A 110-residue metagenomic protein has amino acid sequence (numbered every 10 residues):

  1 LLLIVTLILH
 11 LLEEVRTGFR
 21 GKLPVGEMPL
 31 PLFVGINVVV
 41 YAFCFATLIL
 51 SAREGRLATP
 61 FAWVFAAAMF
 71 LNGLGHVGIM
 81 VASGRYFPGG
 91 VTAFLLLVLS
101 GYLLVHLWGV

Functional and structural regions predicted by a protein language model:
L1, L50-A58, Y102-V110: Helix-coil boundary and interhelical linker segments in multi-pass alpha-helical membrane proteins
L2-L30: Hydrophobic transmembrane helix segments
P24-L30, M80-L95: Non-cytosolic membrane-interface motifs at loop->transmembrane helix junctions
G26-F33, E54-A62: Membrane-interface helix-boundary signature
V34-I49, N72, L96-L97: Core segments of transmembrane alpha-helices that mediate helix-helix packing or line hydrophobic substrate/ligand
C44-P60, M80-V81: Juxtamembrane helix-break-helix junctions at the cytosolic face of small multi-pass alpha-helical membrane proteins
P60-V77, T92-L103: Hydrophobic alpha-helical membrane segments
G73-G90, L104-V110: Membrane-helix boundary connector in multi-pass membrane proteins
